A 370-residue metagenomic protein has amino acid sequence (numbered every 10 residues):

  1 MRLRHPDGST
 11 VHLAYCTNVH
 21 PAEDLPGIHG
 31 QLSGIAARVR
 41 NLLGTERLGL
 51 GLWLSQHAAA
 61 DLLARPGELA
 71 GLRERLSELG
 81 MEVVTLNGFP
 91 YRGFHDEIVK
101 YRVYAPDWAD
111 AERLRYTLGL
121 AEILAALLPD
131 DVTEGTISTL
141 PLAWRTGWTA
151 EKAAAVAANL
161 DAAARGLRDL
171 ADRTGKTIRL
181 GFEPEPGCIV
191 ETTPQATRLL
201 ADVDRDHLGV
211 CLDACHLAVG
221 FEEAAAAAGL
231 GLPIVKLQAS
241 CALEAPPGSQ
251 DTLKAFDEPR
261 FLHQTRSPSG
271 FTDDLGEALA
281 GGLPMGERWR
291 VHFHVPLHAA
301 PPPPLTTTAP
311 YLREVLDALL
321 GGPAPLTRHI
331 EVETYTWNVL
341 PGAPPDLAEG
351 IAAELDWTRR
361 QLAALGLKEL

Functional and structural regions predicted by a protein language model:
M1-A126, V132-G135, R165, E333 (+1 more regions): N-terminal pre-domain/capping segments
R2-H5, E97-V210: Active-site acidic/histidine proton-transfer and metal-coordination neighborhood in alpha/beta enzyme cores
V11-N18, E46-L52, E82-N87, T133-T139 (+5 more regions): Hydrophobic faces of well-ordered beta-strands that scaffold small-molecule active sites in alpha/beta enzyme cores
H20-G30, L54-E68, R145, G187-E191 (+4 more regions): Acidic-and-aromatic substrate-binding clefts and catalytic sites of carbohydrate-active enzymes
L25-H29, S33, L62-P66, A157-D161 (+3 more regions): Distinct, well-ordered alpha-helical segments
P90-V99, S138-G147, C215-F221, C241-R260 (+2 more regions): Flexible glycine/acidic-rich beta-alpha junction loops that bind and position SAM and/or redox cofactors in anaerobic
L167-L279, G286, V295: Acidic/histidine-rich catalytic cores of soluble enzymes
G276-L370: Flexible, acidic glycine-rich loops studded with aromatic residues
